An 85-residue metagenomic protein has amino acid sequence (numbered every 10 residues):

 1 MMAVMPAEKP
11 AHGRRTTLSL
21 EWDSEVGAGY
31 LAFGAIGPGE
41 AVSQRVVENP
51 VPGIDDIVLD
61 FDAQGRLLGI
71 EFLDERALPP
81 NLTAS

Functional and structural regions predicted by a protein language model:
M1-R15, G39-P52, S85: Short, solvent-exposed secondary-structure boundary motifs
R14-A28: N-terminal acidic leader/helix
T16-L18, E71, R76: Intrinsic-disorder/low-complexity peptide segments enriched for small residues
V26-L73: A short, structured beta-strand/loop element
A77-S85: A short, polar/charged loop-to-alpha-helix boundary motif
